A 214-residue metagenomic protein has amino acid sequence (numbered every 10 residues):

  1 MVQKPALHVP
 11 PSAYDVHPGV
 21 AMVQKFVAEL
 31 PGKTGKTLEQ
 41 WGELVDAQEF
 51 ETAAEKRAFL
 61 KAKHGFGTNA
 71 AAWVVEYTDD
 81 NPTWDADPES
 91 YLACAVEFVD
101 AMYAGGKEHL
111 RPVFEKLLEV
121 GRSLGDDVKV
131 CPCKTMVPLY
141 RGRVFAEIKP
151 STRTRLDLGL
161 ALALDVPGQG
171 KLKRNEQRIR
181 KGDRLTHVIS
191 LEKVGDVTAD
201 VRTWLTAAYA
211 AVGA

Functional and structural regions predicted by a protein language model:
M1-A214: Charge-dense, helix-prone N-terminal extensions
